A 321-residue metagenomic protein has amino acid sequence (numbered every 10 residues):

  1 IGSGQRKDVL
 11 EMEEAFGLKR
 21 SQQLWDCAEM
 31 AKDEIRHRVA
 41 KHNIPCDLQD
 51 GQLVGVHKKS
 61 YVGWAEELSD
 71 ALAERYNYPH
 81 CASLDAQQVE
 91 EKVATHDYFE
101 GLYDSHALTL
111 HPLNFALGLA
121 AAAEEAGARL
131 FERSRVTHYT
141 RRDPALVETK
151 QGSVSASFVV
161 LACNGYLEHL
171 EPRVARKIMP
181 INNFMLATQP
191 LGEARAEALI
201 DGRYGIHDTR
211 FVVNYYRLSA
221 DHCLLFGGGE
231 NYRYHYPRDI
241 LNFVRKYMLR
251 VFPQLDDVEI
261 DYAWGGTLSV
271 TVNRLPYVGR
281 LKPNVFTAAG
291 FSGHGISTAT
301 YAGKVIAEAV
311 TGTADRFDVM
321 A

Functional and structural regions predicted by a protein language model:
G2, R6-L18, F99, L224-E230 (+1 more regions): A short small-residue
S3-A86: Dinucleotide-binding Rossmann-like beta1-alpha1 core, especially the glycine-rich loop that anchors the ADP
E11-E14, E91, V319-A321: Alpha-helical membrane-targeting segments
L18-R20, I44-V54, Q88-A122, A126 (+1 more regions): Helix-loop-beta segment of a Rossmann-like dinucleotide-binding subdomain
D33, V39-Q49, V136-T140, P144 (+1 more regions): Active-site substrate-recognition segment that forms the wall of the catalytic cavity or substrate channel
D47, C81-L84, R129-F131, D261-A263: General small-molecule cofactor/ligand-binding pocket signal
G63-A73, H96-F158: Helical element adjacent to the flavin cofactor pocket in flavoenzyme catalytic cores
K282-A321: C-terminal lid/capping helical subdomain adjacent to the catalytic/cofactor pocket in oxidative enzymes
